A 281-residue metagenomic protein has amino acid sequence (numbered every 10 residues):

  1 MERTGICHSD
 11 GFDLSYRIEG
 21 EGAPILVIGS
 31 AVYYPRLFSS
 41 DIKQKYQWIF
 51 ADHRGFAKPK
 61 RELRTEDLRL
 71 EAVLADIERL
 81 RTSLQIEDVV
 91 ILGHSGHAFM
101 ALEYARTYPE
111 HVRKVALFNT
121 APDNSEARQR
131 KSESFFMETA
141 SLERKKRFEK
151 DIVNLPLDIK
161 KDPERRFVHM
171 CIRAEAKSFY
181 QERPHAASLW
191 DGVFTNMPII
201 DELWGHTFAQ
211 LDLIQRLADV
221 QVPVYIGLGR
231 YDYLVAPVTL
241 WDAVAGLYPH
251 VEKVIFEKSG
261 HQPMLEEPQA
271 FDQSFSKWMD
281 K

Functional and structural regions predicted by a protein language model:
H8-E62, E66: Conserved HGGG/HGGXW glycine-rich cap/lid loop of the alpha/beta-hydrolase fold
I49-G96, Q273: Active-site loop/oxyanion-hole signature of alpha/beta-hydrolase fold enzymes
E87-K131: Conserved hydrolase catalytic core segment
V115-L155: Flexible "cap/lid" loop of the alpha/beta hydrolase fold
V153-E202, H206-T207: Conserved alpha/beta-hydrolase catalytic His-Asp/Glu region
V220, I226-L228: Short beta-strand/loop motif that positions the catalytic acidic residue of the alpha/beta-hydrolase fold
Y233-T239: Conserved alpha/beta-hydrolase "acid-adjacent" motif
S259-D272: Catalytic histidine-centered segment of alpha/beta-hydrolase-like enzymes
